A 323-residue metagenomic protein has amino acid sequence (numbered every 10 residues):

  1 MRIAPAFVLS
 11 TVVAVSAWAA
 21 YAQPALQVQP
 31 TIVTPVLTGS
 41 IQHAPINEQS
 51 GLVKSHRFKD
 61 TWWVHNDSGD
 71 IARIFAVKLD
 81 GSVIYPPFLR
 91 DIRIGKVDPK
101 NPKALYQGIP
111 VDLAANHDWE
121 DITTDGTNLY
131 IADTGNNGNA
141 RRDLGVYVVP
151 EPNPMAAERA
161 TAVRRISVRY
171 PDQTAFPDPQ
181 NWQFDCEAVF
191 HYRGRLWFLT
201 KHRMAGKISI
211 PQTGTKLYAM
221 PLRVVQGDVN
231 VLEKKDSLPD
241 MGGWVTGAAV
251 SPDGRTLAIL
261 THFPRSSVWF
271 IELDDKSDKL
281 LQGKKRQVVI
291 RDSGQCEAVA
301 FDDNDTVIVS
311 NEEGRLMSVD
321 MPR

Functional and structural regions predicted by a protein language model:
M1-P5, L52: Positively charged n-region of N-terminal signal peptides that target proteins for export
A4-F7, I122: Alpha-helical transmembrane segments
A6-S16: Bacterial N-terminal signal peptides
A20-R323: Sequence/structural signature of beta-propeller domains
